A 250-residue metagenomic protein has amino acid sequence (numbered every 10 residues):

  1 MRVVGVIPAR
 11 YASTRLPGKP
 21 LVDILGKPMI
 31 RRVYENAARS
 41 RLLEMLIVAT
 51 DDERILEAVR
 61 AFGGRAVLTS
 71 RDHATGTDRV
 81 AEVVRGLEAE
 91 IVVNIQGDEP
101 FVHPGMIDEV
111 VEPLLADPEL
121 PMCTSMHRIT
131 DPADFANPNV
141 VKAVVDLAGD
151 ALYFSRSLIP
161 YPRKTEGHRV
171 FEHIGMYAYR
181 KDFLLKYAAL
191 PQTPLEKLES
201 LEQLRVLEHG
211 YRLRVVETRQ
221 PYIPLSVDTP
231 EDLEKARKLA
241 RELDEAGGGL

Functional and structural regions predicted by a protein language model:
R2-A49: N-terminal glycine-rich phosphate-binding loop and ensuing alpha1 helix
G5, L46-V48, V92, M122-C123 (+2 more regions): Hydrophobic/aromatic residues located in beta-strands of well-ordered beta-sheets within soluble catalytic
L43, A89, D117-L120, Y211: Short, high-confidence coil segments that cap the C-terminus of an alpha-helix and link into the following beta-strand
I47, E53-E112: Short phosphate-binding loop-to-helix
T50-D51, V102, Y179, D228: A conserved hydrophobic position in a structured secondary element of the catalytic/binding core that shapes
V102-T193: Conserved core of the sugar-phosphate nucleotidyltransferase
R163, H168-L250: Conserved alpha/beta core of the MobA/IspD/sugar-nucleotide pyrophosphorylase nucleotidyltransferase superfamily
